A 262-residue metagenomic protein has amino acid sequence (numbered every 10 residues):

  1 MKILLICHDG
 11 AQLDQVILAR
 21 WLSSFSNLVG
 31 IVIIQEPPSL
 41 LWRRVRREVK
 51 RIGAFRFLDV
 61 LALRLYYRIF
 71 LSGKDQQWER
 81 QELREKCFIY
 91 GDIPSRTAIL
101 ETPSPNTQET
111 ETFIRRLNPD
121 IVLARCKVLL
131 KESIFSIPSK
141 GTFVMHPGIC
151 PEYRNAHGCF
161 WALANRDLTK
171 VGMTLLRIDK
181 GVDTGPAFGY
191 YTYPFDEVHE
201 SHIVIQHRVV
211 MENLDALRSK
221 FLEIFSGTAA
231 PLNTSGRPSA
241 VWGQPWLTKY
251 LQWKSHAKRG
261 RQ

Functional and structural regions predicted by a protein language model:
M1-Q262: One-carbon transfer enzymes
